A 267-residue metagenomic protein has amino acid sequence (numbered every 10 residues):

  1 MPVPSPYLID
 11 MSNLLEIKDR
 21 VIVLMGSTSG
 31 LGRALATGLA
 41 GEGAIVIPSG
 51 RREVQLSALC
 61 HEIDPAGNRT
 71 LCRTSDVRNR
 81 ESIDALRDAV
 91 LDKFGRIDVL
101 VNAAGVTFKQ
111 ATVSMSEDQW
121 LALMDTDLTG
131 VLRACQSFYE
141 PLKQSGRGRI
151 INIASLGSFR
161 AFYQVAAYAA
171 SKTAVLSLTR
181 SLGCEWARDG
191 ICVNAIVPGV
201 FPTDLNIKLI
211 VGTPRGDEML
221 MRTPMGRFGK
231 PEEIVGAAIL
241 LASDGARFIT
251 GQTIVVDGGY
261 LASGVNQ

Functional and structural regions predicted by a protein language model:
S5-N13, R160, I239, T250-Q267: Short C-terminal tail/terminal secondary-structure segment of NAD(P)H-dependent dehydrogenase/reductase domains
V21, T28-S29: Conserved glycine-rich cofactor-binding loop
E42-L59: Conserved glycine-rich Rossmann-like NAD(P)H-binding loop of the short-chain dehydrogenase/reductase
A111-T112, S116-M124, I150, M219: Substrate-binding pocket helix/loop in short-chain dehydrogenase/reductase
C135, S171, T179: Active-site helix of classical SDR
E140, C184-R188, R247: Alpha-helical segment proximal to the catalytic Tyr-Lys
S155: Residue(s) in the substrate-gating loop at a strand-loop-helix junction that position the organic substrate next
